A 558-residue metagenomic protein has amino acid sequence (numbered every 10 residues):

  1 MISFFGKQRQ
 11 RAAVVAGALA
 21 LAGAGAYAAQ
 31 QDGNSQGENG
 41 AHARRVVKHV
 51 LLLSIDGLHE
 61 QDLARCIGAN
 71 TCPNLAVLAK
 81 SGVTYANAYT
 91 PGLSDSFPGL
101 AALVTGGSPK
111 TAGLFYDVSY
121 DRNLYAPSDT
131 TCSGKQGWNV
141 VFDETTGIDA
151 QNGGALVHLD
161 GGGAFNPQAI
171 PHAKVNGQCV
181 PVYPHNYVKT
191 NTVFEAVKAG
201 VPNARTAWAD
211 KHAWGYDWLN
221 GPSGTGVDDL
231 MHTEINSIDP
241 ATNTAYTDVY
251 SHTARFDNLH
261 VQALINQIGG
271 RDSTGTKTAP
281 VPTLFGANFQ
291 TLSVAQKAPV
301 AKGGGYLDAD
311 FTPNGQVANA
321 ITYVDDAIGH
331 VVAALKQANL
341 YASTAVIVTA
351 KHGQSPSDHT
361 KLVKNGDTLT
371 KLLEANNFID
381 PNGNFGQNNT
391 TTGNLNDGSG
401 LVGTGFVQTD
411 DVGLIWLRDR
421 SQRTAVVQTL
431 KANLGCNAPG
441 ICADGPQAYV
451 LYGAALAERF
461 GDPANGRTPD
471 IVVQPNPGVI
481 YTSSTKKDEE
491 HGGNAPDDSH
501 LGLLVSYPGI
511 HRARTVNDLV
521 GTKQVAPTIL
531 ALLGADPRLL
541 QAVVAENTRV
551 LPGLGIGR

Functional and structural regions predicted by a protein language model:
M1-K7: N-terminal secretory signal peptides that target proteins for export/translocation
G33-V83: Active-site-proximal N-terminal segment of extracellular/periplasmic enzymes that hydrolyze or transfer
V46-L51, S81-A86, T111, K135-W138 (+6 more regions): Loop/turn elements at helix/coil->beta-strand transitions in domains of secreted/extracellular proteins
L63-G113, R205-A207: Short, structured active-site-proximal loop/turn typified by the sulfatase FGly-forming signature C/S-X-P-X-R
A164-A173, N186-F194, G393-T528, L532: Active-site neighborhoods of enzymes that stabilize oxyanions during catalysis
A213-S237, R271-V324, T360-L362: Active-site His/acidic residue clusters
Y323-N365, V450-L451, I529: Metal-dependent active-site segment of extracytoplasmic phospho-/sulfohydrolases and closely related
S343, A350-R418: Acidic/histidine-rich catalytic neighborhood
